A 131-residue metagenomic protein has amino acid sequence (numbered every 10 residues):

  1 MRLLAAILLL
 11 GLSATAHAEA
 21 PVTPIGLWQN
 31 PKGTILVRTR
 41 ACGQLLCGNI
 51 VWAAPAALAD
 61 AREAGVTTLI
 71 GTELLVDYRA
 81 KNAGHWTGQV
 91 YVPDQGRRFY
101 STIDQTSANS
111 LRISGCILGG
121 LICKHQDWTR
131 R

Functional and structural regions predicted by a protein language model:
M1-L4: Positively charged n-region of N-terminal signal peptides that target proteins for export
S13-A16: N-terminal signal peptide c-region/cleavage motif recognized by signal peptidases
T23-I25, Q29-Y100: Central antiparallel beta-sheet cores of small beta-barrel/beta-sandwich binding domains
P93, D104, I117-G119: Short polar/acidic secondary-structure junctions
S101-S107: Short, electropositive alpha-helical surface patch
S107-I117: Low-complexity, intrinsically disordered Gly/Pro/Thr-rich segments
I117-R131: Edge beta-strand at a domain terminus
